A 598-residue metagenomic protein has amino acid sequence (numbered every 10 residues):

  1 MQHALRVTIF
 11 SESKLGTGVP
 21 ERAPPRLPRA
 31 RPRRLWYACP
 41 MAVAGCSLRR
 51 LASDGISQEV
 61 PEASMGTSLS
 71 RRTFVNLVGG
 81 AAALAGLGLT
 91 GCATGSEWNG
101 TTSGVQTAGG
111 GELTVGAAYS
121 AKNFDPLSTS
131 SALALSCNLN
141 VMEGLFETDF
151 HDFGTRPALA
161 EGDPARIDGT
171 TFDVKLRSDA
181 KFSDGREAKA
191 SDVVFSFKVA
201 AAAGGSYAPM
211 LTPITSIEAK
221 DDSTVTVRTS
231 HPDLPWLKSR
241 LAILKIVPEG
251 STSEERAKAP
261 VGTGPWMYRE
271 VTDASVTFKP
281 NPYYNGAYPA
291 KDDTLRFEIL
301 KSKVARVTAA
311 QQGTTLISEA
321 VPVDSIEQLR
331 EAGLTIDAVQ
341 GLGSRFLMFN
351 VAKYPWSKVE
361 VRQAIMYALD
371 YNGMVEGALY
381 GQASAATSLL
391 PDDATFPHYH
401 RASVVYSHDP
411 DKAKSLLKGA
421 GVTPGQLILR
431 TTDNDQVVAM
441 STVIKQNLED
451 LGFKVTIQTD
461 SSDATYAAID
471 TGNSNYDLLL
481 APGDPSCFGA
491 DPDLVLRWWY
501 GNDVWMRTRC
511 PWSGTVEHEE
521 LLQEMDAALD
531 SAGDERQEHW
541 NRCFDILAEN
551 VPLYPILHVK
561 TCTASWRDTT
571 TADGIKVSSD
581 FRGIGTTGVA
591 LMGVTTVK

Functional and structural regions predicted by a protein language model:
T114, K189-S196, D222-R228, G264-P265 (+5 more regions): Alpha-helical secondary-structure segments
G116-I167, K198, V261: N-terminal lobe/hinge region of extracytoplasmic solute-binding protein
D149-H151, S239-A290, T294-R296: Gly/Pro-rich hinge or "lid" segments in bacterial periplasmic/extracellular proteins
A165, T456-T459, D463-T465, L494-D568 (+1 more regions): Extracytoplasmic/peripheral linker and loop segments enriched in polar/acidic and small residues with frequent Thr/Pro
A208-G250: Surface-exposed binding/hinge segments that line and control ligand-binding clefts or catalytic entry sites
E254, Y283-Q328, K454: Ligand-site clamp/hinge motif
G381-G419, Q436-A439: Structural transition elements
T563-K598: Long beta-strand-rich cores associated with HINT superfamily self-processing modules
